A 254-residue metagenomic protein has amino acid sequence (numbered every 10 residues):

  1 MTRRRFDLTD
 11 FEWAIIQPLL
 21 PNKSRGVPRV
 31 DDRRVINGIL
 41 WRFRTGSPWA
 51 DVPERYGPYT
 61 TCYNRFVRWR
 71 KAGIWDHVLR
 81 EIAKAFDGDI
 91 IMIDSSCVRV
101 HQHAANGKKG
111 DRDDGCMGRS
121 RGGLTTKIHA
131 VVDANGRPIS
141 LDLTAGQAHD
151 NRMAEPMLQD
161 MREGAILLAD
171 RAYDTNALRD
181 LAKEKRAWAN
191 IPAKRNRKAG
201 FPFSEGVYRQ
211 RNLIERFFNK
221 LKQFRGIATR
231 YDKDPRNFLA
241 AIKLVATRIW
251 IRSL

Functional and structural regions predicted by a protein language model:
M1-L254: Short alpha-helical elements
